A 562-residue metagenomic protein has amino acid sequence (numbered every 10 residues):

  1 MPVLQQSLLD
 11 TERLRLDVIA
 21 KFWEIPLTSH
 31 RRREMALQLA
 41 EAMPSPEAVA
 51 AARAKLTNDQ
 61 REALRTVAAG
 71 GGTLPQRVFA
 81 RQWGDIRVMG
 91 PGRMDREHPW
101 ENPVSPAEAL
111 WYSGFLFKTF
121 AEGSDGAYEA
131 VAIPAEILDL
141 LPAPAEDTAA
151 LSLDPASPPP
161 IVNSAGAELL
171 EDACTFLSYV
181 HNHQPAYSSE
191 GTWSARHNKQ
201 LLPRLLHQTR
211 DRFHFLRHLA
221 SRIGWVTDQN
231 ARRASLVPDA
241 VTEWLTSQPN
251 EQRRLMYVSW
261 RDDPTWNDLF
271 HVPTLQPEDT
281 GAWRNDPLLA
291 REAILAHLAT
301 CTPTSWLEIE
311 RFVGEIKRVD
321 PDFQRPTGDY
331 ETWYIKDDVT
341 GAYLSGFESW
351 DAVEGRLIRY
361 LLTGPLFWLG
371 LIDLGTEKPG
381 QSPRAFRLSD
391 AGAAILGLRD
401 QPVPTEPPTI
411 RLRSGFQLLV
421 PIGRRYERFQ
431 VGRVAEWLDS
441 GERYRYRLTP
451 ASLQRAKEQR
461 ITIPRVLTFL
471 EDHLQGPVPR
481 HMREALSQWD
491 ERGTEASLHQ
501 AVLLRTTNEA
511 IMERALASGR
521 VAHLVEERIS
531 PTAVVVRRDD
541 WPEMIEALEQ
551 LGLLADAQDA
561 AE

Functional and structural regions predicted by a protein language model:
M1-E348, Y360, W368-L369, L374-G380: Type-3 copper protein
L74, L153, P160-C174, V180 (+1 more regions): Extended alpha-helical interface modules used as scaffolds for assembling large macromolecular complexes
